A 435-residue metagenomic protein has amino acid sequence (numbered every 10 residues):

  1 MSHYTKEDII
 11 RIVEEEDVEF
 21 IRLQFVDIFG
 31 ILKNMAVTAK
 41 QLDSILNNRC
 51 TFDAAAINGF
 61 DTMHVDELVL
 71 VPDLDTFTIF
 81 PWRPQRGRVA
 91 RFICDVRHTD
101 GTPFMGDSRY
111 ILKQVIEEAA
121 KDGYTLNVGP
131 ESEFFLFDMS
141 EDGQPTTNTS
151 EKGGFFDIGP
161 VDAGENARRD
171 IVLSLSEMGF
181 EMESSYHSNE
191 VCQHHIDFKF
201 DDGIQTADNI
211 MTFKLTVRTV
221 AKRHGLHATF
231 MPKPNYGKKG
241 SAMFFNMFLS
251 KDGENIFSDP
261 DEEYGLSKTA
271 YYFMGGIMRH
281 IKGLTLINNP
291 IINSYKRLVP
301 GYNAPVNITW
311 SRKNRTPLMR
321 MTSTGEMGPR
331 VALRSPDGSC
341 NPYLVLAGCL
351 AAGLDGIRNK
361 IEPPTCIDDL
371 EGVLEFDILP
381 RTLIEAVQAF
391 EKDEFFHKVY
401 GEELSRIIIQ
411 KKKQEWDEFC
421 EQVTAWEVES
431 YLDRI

Functional and structural regions predicted by a protein language model:
M1-I435: Glycine-rich, acidic/polar active-site loops that bind/position phosphate-bearing ligands
